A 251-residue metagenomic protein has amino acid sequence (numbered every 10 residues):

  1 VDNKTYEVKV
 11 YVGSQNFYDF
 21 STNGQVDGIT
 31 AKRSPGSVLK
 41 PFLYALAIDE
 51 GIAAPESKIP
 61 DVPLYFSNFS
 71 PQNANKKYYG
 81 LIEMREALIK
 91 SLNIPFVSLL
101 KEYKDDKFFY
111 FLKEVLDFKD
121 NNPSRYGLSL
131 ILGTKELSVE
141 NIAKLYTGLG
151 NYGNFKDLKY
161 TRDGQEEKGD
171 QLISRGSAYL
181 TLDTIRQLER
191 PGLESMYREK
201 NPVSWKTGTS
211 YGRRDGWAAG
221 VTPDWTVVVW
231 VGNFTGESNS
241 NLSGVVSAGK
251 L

Functional and structural regions predicted by a protein language model:
V1-R33, S37-V38, E50, A54 (+2 more regions): Periplasmic/cell-envelope proteins involved in peptidoglycan metabolism and beta-lactam response
D2, Y11-V12, Y18-G28, L39 (+3 more regions): A penicillin-recognizing enzyme superfamily signal
K4, A31-G36, Y79-G80, M84 (+8 more regions): Secondary-structure capping and boundary motifs in well-ordered enzyme cores
K4, A53-F109, G164-Q187, P191: Conserved catalytic neighborhood of penicillin-recognizing serine enzymes
Y6, K32-I59, A87, L145-L149 (+2 more regions): Active-site SXXK
L46, E50-P55, F66, P95 (+7 more regions): A generic secondary-structure signal for well-formed alpha-helical elements
P63-Y65, S124-I131, Y160-E166: Short linear capping/connector segments at secondary-structure termini
S70-K76, K104-Y146, G153: Mid-domain, small-residue-enriched loop/turn segments at the edges of structured enzyme/sensor domains
